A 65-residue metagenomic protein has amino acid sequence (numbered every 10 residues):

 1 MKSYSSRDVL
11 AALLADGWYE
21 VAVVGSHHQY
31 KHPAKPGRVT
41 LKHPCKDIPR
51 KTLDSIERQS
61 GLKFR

Functional and structural regions predicted by a protein language model:
M1-V24, K31-R65: Basic nucleic-acid-binding interfaces
